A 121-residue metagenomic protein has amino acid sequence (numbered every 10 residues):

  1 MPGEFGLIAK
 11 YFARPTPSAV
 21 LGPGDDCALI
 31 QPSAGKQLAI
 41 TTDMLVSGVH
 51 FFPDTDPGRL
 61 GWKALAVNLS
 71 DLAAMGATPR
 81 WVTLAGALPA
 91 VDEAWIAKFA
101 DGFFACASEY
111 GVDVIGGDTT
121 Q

Functional and structural regions predicted by a protein language model:
M1-D56, M75, R80, L84 (+2 more regions): Extreme N-terminal cap/leader segments of soluble proteins
D56-Q121: A glycine-rich phosphate/pyrophosphate-binding beta-strand-loop-alpha-helix module
